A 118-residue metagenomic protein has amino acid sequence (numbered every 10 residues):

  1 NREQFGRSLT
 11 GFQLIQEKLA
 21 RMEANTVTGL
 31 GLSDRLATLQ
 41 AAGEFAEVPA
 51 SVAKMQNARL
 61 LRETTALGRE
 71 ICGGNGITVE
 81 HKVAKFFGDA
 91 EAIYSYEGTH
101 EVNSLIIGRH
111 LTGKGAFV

Functional and structural regions predicted by a protein language model:
N1-V118: Alpha-helical interface subdomain recognition
